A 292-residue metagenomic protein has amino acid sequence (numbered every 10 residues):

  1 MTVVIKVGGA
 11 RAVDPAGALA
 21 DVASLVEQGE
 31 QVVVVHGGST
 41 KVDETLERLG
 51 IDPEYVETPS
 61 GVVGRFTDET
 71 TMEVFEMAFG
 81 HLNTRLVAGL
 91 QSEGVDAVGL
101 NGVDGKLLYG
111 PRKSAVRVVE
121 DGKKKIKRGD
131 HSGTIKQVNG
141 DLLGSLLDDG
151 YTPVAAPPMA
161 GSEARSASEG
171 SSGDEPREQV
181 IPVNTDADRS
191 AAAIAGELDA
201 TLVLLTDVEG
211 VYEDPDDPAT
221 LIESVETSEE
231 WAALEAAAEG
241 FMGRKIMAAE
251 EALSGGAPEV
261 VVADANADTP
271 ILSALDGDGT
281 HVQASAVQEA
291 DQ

Functional and structural regions predicted by a protein language model:
T2-P59, T71-Q292: C-terminal catalytic "cap/lid" subdomain
S60-T67: Glycine-rich active-site loop/strand segments that organize a redox cofactor
